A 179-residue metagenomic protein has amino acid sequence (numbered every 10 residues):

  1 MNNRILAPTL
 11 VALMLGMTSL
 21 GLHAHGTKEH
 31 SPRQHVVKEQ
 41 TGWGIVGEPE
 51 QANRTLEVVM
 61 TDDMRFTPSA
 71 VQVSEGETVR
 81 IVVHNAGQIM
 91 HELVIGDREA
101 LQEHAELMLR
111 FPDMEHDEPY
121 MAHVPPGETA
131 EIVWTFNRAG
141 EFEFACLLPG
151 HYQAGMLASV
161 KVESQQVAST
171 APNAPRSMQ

Functional and structural regions predicted by a protein language model:
M1-T9: Bacterial N-terminal signal peptides that target proteins for export
V11-A12, L22: Cleavable N-terminal signal peptides
H25, H30-V37, R65, E118-Q179: Extracellular/periplasmic metallocenter environments
K28-N53: A eukaryote-biased signal for short, well-structured alpha-helical docking elements
E48-T78: N-terminal edge beta-strand
V83-N85: Asparagine-centered strand-capping/turn motif at beta-strand->loop junctions
Q88-P126, L148-S159: Histidine- and aromatic-enriched segments that form or immediately flank copper-ligand environments
